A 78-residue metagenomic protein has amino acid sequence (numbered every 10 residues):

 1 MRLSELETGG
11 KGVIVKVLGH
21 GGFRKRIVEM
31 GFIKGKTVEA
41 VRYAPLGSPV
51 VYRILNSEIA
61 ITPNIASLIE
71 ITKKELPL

Functional and structural regions predicted by a protein language model:
M1-R2: Absolute protein N-terminus
E7, L18, R42-A44: A generic structural motif
I14-V17, V38-A40: Conserved hydrophobic positions within beta-strands
V15-K16, E29-G31, V51-I54: Short, acidic/hydrophobic/Gly-rich beta-strand patch recurrent on exposed beta strands that often constitutes part
F23-R26: Short alpha-helix capping/helix-loop boundary micro-motifs
A44-G47, V51-L78: C-terminal structural segments of small proteins and small subunits
